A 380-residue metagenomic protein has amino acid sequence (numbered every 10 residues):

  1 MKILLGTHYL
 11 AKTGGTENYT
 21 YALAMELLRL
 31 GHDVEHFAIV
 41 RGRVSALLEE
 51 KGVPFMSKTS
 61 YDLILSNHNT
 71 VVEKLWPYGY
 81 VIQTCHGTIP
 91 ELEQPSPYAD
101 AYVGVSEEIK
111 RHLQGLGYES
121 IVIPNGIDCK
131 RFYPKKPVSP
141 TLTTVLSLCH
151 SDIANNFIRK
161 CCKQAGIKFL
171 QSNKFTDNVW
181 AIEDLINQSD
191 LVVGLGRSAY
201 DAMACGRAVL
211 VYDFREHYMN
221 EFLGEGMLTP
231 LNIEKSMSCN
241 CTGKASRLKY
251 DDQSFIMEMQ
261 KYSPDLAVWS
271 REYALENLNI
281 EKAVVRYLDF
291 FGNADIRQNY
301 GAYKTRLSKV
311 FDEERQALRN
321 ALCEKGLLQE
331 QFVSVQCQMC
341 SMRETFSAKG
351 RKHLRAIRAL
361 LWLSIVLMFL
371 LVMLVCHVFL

Functional and structural regions predicted by a protein language model:
T7-Y19, I153: A short, glycine/small-residue-rich beta-strand->loop->alpha-helix junction that serves as a flexible
G15, T242-R315, R319: A charged, aromatic-enriched C-terminal amphipathic alpha-helix characteristic of glycosyltransferases across folds
T16-L27, V44, Y287: Short amphipathic alpha-helix
D62-T70, L75-P90, D100-G104: Active-site proximal beta-strand in glycosyltransferases
L92-P95, R111-G115, G126-T141, W180: Acidic anion/phosphate-binding donor-loop and adjacent secondary structure in glycosyltransferase catalytic cores
E93, Y98-E119, D152-N156: A short, active-site helix/loop in glycosyltransferases that binds the activated sugar's phosphate group
R197-V268, Y273: Catalytic binding pocket for nucleotide-activated donors in carbohydrate/polymer assembly enzymes
K304-L380: Boundary detector for helix-to-coil junctions that initiate low-complexity/charged tails
